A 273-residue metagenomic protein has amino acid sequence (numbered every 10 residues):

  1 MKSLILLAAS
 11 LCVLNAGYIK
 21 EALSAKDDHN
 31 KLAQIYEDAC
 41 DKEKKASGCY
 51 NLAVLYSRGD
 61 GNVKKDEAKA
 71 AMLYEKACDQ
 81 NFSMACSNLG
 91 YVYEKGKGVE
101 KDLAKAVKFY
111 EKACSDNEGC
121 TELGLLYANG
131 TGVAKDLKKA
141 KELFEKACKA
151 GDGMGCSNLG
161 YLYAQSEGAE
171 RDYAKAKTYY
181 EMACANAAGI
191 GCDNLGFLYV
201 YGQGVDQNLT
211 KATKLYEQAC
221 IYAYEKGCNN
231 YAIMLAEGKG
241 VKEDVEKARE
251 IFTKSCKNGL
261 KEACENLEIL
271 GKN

Functional and structural regions predicted by a protein language model:
M1-G17: Classical Sec-dependent N-terminal signal peptides that target proteins to the secretory pathway
G17-E21, A25, I35, N51-R58 (+7 more regions): Hydrophobic face of amphipathic alpha-helices that form TPR/SEL1-like repeat modules and related alpha-solenoid
E21, D28, K42-K45, G59-D60 (+14 more regions): Short helix-capping/linker turns of helical repeat alpha-solenoids
L23-A33, D66-A68, D102-L103, D136-L137 (+2 more regions): Helix-turn-helix repeat elements of alpha-solenoid scaffolds
K76, Y91, K95, E100-A104 (+6 more regions): Thr-biased low-complexity repeat/linker tracts and other Thr-enriched repetitive architectures
K254-N273: Terminal, low-structured helical/coil segments at or just beyond the last alpha-helical repeat
